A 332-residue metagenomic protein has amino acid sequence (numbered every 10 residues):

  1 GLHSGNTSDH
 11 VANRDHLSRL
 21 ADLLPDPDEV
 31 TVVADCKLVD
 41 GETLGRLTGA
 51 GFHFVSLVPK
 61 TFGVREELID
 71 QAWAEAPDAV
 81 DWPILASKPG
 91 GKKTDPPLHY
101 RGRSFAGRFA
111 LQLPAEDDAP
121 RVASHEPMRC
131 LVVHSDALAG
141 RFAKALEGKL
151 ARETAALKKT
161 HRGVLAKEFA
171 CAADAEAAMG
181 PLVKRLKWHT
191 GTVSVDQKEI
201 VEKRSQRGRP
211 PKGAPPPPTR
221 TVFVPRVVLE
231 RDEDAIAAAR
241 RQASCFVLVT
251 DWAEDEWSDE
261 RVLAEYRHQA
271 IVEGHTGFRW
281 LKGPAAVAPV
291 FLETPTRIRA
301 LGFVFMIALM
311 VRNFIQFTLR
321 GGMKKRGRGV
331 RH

Functional and structural regions predicted by a protein language model:
G1-H332: Anion-binding and metal-coordination hotspots
